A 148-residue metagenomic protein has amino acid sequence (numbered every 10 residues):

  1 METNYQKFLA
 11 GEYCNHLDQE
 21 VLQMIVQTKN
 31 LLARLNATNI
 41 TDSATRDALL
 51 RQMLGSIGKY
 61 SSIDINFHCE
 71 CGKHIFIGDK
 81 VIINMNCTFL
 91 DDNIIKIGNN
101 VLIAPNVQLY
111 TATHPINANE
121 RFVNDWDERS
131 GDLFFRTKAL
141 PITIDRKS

Functional and structural regions predicted by a protein language model:
M1-K59, I116: Terminal amphipathic alpha-helical/low-complexity segments used for targeting or macromolecular assembly
D47-A48, N66-H68: Short, glycine/charge-rich beta-strand/loop segments that flank catalytic centers and engage negatively charged groups
S61-I63: Extracellular beta-strand-rich, repetitive "passenger/adhesive" scaffolds that bind or process carbohydrates
F67-I77, I82-K147: Flexible, glycine/small-residue-enriched loop-and-beta-strand segment within the central core of proteins
